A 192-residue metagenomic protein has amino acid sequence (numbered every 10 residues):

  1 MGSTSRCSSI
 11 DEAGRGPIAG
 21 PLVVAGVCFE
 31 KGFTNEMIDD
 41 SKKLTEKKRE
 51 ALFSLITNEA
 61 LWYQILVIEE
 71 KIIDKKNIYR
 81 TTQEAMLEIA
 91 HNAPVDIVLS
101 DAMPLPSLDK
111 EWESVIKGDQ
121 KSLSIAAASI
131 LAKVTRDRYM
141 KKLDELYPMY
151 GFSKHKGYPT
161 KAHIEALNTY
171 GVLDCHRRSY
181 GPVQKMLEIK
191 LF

Functional and structural regions predicted by a protein language model:
M1-F192: RNase H-like, Mg2+-dependent phosphodiesterase core, and more generally RNA phosphate-backbone-engaging helix-loop
